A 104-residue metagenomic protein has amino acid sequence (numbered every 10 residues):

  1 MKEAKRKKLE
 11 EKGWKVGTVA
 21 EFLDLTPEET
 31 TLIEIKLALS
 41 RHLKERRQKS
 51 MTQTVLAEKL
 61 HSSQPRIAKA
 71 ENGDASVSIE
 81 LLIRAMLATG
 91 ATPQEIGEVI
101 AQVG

Functional and structural regions predicted by a protein language model:
M1-A38, E98-G104: N-terminal flexible/basic segments that precede or flank functional cores
K12, L39-V55, R84: Short basic helix-loop element that most often maps to the first helix and adjoining turn of HTH DNA-binding modules
A38-L39, S62: Alpha-helix N-cap/N′ positions at the starts of helices
Q48, K59, D74-V77, A88: Helix-turn-helix/winged-helix DNA-binding modules
K49-K69: Short alpha-helical DNA-recognition segment
H61, N72-G73, A101: Residue-level detection of the helix-turn-helix DNA-binding "recognition helix"
K69, G73, R84: Alpha-helical DNA-recognition elements
S78-I96: DNA major-groove recognition helix of helix-turn-helix/homeodomain DNA-binding modules
